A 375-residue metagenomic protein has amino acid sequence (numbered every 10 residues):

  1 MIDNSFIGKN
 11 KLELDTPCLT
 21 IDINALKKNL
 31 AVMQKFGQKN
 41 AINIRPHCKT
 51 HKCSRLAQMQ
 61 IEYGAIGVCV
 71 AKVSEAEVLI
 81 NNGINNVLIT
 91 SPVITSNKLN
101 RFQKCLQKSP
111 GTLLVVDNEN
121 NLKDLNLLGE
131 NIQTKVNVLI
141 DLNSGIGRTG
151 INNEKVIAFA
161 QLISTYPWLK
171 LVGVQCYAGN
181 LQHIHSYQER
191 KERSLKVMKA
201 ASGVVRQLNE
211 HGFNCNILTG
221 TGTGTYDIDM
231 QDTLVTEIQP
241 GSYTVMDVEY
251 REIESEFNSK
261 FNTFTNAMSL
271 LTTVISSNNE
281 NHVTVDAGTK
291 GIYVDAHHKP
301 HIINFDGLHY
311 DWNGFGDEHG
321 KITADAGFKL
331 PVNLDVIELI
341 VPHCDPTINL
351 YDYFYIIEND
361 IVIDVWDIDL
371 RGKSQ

Functional and structural regions predicted by a protein language model:
I2-F6, A25-L56, A71: N-terminal glycine-rich anion-binding loops that anchor highly charged ligand groups
I2-I21: Generic N-terminal amphipathic, Lys/Arg-enriched alpha-helix
L26, K49, L79, I140 (+5 more regions): Conserved, mostly hydrophobic/aromatic
L30-K39, C53-A57, Y63, I89-I94 (+2 more regions): Alpha-helix-loop-beta-strand connector modules within alpha/beta enzyme cores
H47-H183: Active-site-proximal beta-alpha core segment in soluble small-molecule metabolic enzymes
S144-F257: Active-site loop/helix belt of alpha/beta enzymes
T225-G307: Active-site loop ensemble at the mouth of alpha/beta enzyme cores that anchors a bound cofactor
N278-Q375: C-terminal accessory subdomain/extension
